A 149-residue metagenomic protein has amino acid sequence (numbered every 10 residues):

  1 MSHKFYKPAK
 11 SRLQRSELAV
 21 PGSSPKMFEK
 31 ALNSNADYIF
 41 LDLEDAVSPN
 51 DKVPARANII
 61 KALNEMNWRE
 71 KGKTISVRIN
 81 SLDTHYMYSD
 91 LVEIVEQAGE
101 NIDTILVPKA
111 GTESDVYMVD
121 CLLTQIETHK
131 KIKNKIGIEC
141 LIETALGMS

Functional and structural regions predicted by a protein language model:
P8-S149: Conserved alpha/beta-domain cores
